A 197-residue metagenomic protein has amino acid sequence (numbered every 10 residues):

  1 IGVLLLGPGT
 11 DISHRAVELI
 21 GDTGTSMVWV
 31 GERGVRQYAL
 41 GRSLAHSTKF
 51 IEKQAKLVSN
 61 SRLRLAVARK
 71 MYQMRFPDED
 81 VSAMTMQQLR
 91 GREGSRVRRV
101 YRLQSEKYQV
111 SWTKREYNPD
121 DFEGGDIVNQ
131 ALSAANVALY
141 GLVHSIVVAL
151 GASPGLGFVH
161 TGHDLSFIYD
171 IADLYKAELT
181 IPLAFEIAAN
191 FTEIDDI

Functional and structural regions predicted by a protein language model:
G2-T48: Glycine/small-residue-rich interface belts in oligomeric ring/scaffold proteins and their assembly partners
R36-I197: Active-site helix-to-loop segments that bind/position phosphate- or nucleotide-bearing substrates and donors across
